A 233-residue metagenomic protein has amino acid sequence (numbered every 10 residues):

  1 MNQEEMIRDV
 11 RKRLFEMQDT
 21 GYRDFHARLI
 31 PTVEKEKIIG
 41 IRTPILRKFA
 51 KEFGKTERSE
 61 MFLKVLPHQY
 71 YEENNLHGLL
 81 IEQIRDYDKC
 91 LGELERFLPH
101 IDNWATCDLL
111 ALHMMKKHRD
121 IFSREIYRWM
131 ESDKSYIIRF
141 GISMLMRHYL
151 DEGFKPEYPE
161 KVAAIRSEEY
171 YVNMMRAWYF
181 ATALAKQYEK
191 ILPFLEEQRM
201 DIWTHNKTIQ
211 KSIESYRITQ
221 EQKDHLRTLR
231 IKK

Functional and structural regions predicted by a protein language model:
M1-K233: Alpha-helical scaffold domains
